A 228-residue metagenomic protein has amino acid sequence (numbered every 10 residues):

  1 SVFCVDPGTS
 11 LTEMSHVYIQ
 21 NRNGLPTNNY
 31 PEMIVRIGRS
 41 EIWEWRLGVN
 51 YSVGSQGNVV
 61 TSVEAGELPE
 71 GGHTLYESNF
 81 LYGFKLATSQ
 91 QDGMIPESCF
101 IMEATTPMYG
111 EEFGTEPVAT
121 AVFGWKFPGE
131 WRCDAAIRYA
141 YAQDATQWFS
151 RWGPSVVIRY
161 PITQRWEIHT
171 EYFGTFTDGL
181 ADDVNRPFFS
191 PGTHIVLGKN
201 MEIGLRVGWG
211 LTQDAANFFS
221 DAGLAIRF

Functional and structural regions predicted by a protein language model:
S1-F228: Transmembrane beta-barrel domains of Gram-negative outer membranes and organellar outer membranes
